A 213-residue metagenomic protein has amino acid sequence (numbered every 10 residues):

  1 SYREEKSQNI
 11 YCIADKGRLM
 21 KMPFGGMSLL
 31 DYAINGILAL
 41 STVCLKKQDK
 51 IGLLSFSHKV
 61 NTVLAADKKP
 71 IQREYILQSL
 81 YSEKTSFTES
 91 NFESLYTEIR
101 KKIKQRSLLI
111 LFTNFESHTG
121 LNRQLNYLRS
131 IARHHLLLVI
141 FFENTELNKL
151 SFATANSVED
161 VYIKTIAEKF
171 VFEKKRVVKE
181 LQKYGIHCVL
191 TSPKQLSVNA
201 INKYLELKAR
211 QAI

Functional and structural regions predicted by a protein language model:
S1-I71, L108-T113, N126-S130, V177: An amphipathic, basic-hydrophobic helix/alpha-beta surface used to engage anionic, phosphate-rich ligands or surfaces
G26, L30, A66, E89 (+4 more regions): Conserved phosphate/pyrophosphate-binding and hydrolysis machinery centered on Walker-type P-loop NTPases, extending
G26-L29, E83-F87, I110-T119, Y127 (+1 more regions): Short, contiguous acidic/charged loop-to-helix segments that flank catalytic cores in large enzymes
A33, I37, F92-L95, G120-Q124 (+1 more regions): Amphipathic coiled-coil/heptad-repeat helices and related helical stalk/stem segments that mediate oligomerization
L64-L77, L196-N199, Y204: Short, electropositive alpha-helical surface patch
I71-L108: Von Willebrand factor
K101-K104, T119, R123-I213: Von Willebrand factor type A / integrin I
